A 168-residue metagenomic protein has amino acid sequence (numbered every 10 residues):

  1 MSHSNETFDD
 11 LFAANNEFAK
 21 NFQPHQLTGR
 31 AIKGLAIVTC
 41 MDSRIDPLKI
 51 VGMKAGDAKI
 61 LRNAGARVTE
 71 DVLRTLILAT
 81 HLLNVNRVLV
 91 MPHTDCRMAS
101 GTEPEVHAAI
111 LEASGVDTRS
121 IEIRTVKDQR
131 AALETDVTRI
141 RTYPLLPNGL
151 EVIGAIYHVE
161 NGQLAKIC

Functional and structural regions predicted by a protein language model:
M1-A31, A66-D71, L78-L83, M98-C168: Divalent-metal-activated hydrolytic enzyme cores
E17-R74: Conserved beta-strand-loop surface patch within small alpha/beta domains used for substrate/adaptor or ligand engagement
V38-C40, R62, M91-H93, A155-H158: Short beta-strand segments
M41-R44, T94-M98: Gly/Ser/Thr-rich loops at beta-strand to alpha-helix junctions that form or flank small-molecule/cofactor-binding
L82-H93: Ordered, amphipathic secondary-structure segments that act as subunit-interaction surfaces in large macromolecular
